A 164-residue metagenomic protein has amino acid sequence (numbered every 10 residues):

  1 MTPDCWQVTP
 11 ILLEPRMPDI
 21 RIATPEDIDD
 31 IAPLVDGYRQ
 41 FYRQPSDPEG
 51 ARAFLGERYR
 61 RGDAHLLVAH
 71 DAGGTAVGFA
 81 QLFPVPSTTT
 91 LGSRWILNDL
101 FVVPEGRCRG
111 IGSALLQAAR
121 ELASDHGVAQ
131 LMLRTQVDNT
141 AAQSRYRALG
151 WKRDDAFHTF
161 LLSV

Functional and structural regions predicted by a protein language model:
T2-E26: Conserved N-terminal entry element of GNAT/NAT acetyltransferase domains
P18, I22-G92, N98, L116-Q117 (+3 more regions): Acetyl-CoA-dependent GNAT
A23, L100-V102, T135: Hydrophobic adenine-recognition pocket in adenosine-nucleotide-binding enzymes
V102, C108-E121, S144, A148: Conserved acetyl-CoA-binding loop-helix of GNAT-fold acetyltransferases
R107, A129, L133-A142, L161-V164: Conserved beta-strand-loop-alpha-helix junction that forms the acyl-donor binding cleft
S113, D125, V137-A156: Conserved active-site alpha-helix within GNAT-family acetyltransferase domains
